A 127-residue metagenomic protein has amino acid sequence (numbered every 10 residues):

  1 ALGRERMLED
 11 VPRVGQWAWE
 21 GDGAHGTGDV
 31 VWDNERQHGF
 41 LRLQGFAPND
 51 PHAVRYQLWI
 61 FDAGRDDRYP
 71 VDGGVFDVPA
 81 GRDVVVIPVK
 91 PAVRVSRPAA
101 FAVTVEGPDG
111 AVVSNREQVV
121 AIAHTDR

Functional and structural regions predicted by a protein language model:
A1-R127: N-terminal targeting/export leaders
